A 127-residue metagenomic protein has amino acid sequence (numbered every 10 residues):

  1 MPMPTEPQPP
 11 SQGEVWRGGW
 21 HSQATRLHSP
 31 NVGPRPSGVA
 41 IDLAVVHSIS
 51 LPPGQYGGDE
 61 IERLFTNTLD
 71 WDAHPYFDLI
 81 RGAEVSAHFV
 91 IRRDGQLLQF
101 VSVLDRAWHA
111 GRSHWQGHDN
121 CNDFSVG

Functional and structural regions predicted by a protein language model:
M1-G19: N-terminal secretory targeting signals
G13-R35, S50-G127: Active-site-adjacent loop/helix surface patches within enzyme catalytic domains that shape the substrate-binding cleft
D42-V46: Short beta-strand element of the alpha/beta-hydrolase
